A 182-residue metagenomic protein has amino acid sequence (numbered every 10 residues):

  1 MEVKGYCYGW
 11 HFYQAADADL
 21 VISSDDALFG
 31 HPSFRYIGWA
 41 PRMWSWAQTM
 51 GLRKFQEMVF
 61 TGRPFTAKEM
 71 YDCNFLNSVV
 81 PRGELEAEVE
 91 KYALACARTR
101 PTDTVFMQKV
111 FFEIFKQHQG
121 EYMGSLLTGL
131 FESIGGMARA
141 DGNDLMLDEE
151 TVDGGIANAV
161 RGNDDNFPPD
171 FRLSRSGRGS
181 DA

Functional and structural regions predicted by a protein language model:
M1-D103: Crotonase-fold acyl-CoA enzyme core
T66-A67, A87, K91, R98-A182: C-terminal alpha-helix plus adjacent terminal tail
